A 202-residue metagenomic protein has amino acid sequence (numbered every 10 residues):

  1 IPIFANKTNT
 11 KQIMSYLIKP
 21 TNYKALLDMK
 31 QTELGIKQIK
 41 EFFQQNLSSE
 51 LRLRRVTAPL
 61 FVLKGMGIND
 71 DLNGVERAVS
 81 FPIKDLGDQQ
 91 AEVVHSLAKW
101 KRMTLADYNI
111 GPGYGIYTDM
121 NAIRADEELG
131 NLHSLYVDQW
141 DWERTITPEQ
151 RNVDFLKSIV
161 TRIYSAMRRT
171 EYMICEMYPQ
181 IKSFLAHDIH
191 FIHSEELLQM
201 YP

Functional and structural regions predicted by a protein language model:
I3-T10: Short, positively charged and aromatic/hydrophobic N-terminal segments
S15-H133, D141-T145: Class II aminoacyl-tRNA synthetase-like tRNA-binding/catalytic domains
Y16, L63, R162-P202: Metal-assisted phosphate- and nucleotidyl-transfer catalytic regions
Q38, F42, S158-R169: Long, highly charged amphipathic alpha-helices
N46, I159, M200: Residues that form generic nucleotide/phosphate-binding pockets
T147-K157: Well-ordered alpha/beta subsegment
